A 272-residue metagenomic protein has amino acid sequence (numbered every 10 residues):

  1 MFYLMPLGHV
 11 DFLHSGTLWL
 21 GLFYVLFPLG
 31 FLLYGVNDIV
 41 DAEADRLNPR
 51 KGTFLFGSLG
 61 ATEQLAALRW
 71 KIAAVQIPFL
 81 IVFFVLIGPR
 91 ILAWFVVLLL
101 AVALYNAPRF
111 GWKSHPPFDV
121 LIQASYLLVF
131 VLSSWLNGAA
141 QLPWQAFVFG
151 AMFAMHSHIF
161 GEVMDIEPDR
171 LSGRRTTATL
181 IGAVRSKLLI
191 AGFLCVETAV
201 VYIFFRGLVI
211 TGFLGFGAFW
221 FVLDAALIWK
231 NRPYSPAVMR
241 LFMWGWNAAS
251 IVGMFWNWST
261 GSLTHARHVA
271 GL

Functional and structural regions predicted by a protein language model:
M1-L272: Multi-pass alpha-helical membrane architecture of UbiA-family and related isoprenoid/lipid prenyltransferases
